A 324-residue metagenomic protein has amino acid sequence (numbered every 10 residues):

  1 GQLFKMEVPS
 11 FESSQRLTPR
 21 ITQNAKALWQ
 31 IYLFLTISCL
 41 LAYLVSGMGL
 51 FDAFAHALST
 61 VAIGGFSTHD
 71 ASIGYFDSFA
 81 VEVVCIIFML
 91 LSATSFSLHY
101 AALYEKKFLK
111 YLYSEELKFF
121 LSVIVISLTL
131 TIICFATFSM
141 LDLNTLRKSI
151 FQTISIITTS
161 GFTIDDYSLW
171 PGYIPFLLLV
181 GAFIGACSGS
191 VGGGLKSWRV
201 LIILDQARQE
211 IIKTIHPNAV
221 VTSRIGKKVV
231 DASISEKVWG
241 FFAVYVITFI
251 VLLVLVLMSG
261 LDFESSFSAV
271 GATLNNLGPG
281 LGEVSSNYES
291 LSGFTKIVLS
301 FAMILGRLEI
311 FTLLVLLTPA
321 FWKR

Functional and structural regions predicted by a protein language model:
G1-R324: Membrane-proximal intracellular helices of multi-pass ion channels
